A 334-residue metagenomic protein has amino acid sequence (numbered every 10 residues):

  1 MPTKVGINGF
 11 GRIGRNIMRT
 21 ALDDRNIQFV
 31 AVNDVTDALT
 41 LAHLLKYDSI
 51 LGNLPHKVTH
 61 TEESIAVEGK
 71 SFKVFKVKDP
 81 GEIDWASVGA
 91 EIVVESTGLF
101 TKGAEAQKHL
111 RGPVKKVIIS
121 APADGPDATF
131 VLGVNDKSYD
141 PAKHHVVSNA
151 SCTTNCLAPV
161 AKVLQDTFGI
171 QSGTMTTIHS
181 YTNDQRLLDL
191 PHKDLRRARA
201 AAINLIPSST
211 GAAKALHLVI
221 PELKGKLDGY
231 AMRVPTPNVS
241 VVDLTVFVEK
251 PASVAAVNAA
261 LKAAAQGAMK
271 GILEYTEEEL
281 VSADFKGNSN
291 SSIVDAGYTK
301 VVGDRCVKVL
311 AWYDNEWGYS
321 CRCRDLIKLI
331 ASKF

Functional and structural regions predicted by a protein language model:
M1-A198, V301, D325, S332-K333: N-terminal Rossmann-like NAD(P) cofactor-binding subdomain of oxidoreductases, focused on the glycine-rich
P2, G229, V241, T245-F334: C-terminal active-site/capping subdomain that shapes the small-molecule cofactor and substrate pocket of enzyme
L22-N26, K162-I170, S180-N183, T210 (+5 more regions): Generic secondary-structure signature for well-ordered alpha-helical cores
I65, F130-L132, V146, L188 (+5 more regions): Short clusters of hydrophobic/aromatic residues that line enzyme substrate/ligand-binding pockets
K143-H144, A200-A202, V239-D243, C306-K308: Short, solvent-exposed beta-strand edge segments and adjacent coil->beta transition regions
A150-S151, L205-P207, F247, Y313: Hydrophobic alpha-helical scaffolding
D166-P237: Acidic, glycine-rich segments within the central catalytic cores of soluble metabolic enzymes that bind/position
